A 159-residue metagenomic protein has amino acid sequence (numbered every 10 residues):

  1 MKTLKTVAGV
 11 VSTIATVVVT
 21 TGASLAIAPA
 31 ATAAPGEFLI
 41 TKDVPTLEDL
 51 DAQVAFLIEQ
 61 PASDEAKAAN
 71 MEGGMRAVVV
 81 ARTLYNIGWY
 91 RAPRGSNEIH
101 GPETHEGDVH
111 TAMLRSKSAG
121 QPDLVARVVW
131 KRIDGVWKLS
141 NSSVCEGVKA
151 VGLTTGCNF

Functional and structural regions predicted by a protein language model:
K2-S12, T16, G36-K42, L84-L124: Surface-exposed, charged secondary-structure patches
V17-A30: C-terminal segment of classical bacterial N-terminal signal peptides
A31, E72-E98, R132: A contiguous binding-surface segment within folded domains or other stable secondary-structure elements
A34-L84: Core segments of small alpha/beta cavity-forming domains
E37-F38, D43, N141-F159: Low-complexity, intrinsically disordered terminal/linker segments enriched in charged and Gly/Pro repeats
A112, L139-S142: Short hydrophobic/aromatic-rich beta-strand segments that constitute the beta-sheet cores of beta-sandwich/beta-barrel
A119-P122, D134, E146-A150: A short local loop/turn or secondary-structure capping micro-motif enriched for an aromatic residue
D123-L139: A short, surface-exposed beta-strand/turn
